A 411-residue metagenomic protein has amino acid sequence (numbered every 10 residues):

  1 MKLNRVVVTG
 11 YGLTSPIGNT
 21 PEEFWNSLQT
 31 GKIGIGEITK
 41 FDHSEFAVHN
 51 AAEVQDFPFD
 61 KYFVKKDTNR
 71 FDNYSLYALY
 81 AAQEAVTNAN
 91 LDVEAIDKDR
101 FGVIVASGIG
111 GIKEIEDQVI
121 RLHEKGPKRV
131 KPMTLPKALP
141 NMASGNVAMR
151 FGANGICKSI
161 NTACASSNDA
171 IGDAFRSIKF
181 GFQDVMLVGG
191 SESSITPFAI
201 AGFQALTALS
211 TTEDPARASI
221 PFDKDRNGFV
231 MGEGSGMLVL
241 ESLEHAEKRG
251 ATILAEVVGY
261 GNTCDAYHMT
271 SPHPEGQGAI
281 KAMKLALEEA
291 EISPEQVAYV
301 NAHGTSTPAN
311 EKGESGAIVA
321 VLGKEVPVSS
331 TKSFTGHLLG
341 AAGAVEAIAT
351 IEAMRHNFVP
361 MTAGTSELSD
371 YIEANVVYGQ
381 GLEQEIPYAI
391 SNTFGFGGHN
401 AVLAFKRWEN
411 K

Functional and structural regions predicted by a protein language model:
M1-D67, E244-L254, I348-T362, K406-K411: ACP-dependent fatty acid/polyketide chain-elongation machinery
R5-T9, K32-G36, D214-A290, Y299 (+1 more regions): Condensing-enzyme catalytic core mediating Claisen C-C bond formation in acyl metabolism
V8, Q29-T162, S191-I200, P294-N310: Conserved beta-ketoacyl condensing-enzyme motif
G10, L28, A82, V103 (+10 more regions): Conserved small-residue
E22-Q29, K113-P127, S177-F180, I200-E213 (+3 more regions): A glycine- and small-aliphatic-rich helix-loop capping segment at beta-alpha/alpha-beta transitions that lines
A78-L91, P140-A143, A148-A153, C157-E192 (+3 more regions): Active-site-proximal alpha-helical scaffold in enzymes
K125-K131, G172, R176, S194-K248 (+3 more regions): Glycine-/small-residue-rich "gating" segment that lines the acyl/pantetheine channel and substrate pocket
F182-N227, Y260-P274, G304-E311, E325-N375: Acyl-CoA/ACP chain-elongation machinery
